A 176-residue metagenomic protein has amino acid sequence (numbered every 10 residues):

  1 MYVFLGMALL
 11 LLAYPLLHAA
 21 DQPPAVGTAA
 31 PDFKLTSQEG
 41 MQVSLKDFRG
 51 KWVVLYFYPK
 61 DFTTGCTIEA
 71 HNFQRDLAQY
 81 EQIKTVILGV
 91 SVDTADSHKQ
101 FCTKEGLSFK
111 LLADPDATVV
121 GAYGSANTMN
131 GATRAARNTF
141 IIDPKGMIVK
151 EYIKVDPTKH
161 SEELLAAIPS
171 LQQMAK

Functional and structural regions predicted by a protein language model:
F4-L5, L9-D32: N-proximal helix/coil linker or "cap" segments that precede and/or mark the start of modular domains
P24, F33-W52: A short beta-strand-turn-helix
A30-P31, W52, A136-N138: Short loop/turn microsegments at loop-to-beta-strand junctions
K46-T67: Short active-site neighborhood of thiol/selenol oxidoreductases, capturing the structured segment around
G65-L107, P115-A122: Structural microenvironment flanking redox-active thiols in thiol-disulfide oxidoreductases
L107-F109, A126-M129, T133-F140: Structural micro-motif
R134-K176: Thiol-/selenol-based redox modules, centered on thioredoxin-like and closely related oxidoreductase domains
